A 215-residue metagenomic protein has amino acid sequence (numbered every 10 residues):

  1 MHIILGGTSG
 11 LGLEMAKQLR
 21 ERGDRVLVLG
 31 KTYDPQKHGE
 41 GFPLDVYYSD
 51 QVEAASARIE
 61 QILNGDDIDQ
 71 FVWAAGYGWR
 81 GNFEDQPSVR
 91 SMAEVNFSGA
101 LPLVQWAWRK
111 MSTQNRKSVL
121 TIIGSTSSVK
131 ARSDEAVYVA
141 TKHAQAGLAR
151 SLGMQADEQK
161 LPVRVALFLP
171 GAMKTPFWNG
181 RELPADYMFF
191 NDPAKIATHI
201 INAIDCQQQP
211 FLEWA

Functional and structural regions predicted by a protein language model:
L5, D67-G76, I122, A166: Rossmann-fold scaffold of SDR-type NAD(P)-dependent oxidoreductases
T8, L13-A16: N-terminal Rossmann NAD(P)H-binding glycine-rich loop of SDR-like oxidoreductase domains
H38-D50: Rossmann-fold cofactor-recognition segment
E60, D67, G76-R90, D134: Conserved mid-core segment of classical short-chain dehydrogenase/reductases
V72, L103-A107, L148-A149: Hydrophobic positions on the long internal alpha-helix of Rossmann-like NAD(P)-dependent oxidoreductase domains
D85, S112, V119-A144, A149-R150 (+2 more regions): Catalytic loop of short-chain dehydrogenase/reductase
V163, L167-F168, L183-A215: C-terminal helical subdomain
